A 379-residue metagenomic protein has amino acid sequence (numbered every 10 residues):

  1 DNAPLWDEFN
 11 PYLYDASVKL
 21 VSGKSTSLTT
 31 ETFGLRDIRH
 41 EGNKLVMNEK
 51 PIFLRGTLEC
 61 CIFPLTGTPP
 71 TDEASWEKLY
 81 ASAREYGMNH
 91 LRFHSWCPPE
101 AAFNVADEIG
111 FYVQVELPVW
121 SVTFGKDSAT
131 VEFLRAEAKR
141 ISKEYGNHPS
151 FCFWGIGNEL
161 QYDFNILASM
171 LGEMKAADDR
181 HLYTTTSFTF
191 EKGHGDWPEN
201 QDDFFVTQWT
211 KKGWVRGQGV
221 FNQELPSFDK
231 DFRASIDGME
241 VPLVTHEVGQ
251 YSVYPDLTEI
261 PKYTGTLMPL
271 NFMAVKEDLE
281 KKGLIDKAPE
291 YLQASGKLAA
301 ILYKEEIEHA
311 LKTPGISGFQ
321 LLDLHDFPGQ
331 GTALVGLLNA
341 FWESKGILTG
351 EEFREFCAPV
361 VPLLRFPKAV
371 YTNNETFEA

Functional and structural regions predicted by a protein language model:
D1-H94, V105, G110, E137 (+7 more regions): Secreted/periplasmic carbohydrate-active enzymes, especially glycoside hydrolases
A81, H90-N339: Substrate-binding/catalytic cleft of secreted carbohydrate-active enzymes, primarily glycoside hydrolases
